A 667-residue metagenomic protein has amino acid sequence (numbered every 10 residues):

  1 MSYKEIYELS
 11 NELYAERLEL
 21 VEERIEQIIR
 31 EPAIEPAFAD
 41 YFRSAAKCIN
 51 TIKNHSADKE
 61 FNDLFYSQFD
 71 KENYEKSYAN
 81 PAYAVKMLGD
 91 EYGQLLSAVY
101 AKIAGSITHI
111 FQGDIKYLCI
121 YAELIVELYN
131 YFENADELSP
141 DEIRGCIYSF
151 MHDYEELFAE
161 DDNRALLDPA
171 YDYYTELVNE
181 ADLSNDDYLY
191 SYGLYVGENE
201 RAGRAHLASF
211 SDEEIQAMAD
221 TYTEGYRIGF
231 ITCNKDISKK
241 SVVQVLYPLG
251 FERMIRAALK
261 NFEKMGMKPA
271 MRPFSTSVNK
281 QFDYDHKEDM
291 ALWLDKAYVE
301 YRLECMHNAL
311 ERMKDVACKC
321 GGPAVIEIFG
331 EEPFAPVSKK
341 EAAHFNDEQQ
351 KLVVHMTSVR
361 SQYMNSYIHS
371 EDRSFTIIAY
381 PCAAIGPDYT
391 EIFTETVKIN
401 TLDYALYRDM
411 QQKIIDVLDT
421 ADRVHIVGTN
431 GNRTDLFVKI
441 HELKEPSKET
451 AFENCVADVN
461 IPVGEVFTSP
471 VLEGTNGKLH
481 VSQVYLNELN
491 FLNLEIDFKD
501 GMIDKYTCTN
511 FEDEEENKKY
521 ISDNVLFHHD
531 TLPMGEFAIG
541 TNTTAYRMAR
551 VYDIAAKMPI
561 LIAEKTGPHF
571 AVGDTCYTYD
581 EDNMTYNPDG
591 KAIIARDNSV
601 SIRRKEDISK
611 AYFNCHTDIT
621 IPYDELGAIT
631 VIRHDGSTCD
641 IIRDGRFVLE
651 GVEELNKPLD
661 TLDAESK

Functional and structural regions predicted by a protein language model:
M1-E473, R643-K667: Active-site bordering "gate/hinge" segments that shape substrate access to catalytic or cofactor-binding pockets
L246, R272, I378, V427-T429 (+6 more regions): Generic beta-strand/beta-sheet core signal
G250, E331-P333, C382, G431 (+8 more regions): Short, glycine-/Ser/Thr-/acidic-enriched flexible segments
Q362, M410-Q412, V463-V466, L479-V484 (+3 more regions): Glycine-rich, charged/polar anion/phosphate-binding loops that engage phosphate groups from diverse ligands
V471-H529: Long, well-ordered mid-to-C-terminal structural blocks that present hydrophobic/aromatic surfaces
G474-N476, F491-N493, D500-I503, L532-E536 (+3 more regions): Active-site lining segments that contact anionic ligands and/or coordinate catalytic metals
K505-Y577, E581: Dual-mode signal for accessory low-complexity, basic/Gly-rich regions
D589-K667: Extended hydrophobic packing segments that form well-structured cores
